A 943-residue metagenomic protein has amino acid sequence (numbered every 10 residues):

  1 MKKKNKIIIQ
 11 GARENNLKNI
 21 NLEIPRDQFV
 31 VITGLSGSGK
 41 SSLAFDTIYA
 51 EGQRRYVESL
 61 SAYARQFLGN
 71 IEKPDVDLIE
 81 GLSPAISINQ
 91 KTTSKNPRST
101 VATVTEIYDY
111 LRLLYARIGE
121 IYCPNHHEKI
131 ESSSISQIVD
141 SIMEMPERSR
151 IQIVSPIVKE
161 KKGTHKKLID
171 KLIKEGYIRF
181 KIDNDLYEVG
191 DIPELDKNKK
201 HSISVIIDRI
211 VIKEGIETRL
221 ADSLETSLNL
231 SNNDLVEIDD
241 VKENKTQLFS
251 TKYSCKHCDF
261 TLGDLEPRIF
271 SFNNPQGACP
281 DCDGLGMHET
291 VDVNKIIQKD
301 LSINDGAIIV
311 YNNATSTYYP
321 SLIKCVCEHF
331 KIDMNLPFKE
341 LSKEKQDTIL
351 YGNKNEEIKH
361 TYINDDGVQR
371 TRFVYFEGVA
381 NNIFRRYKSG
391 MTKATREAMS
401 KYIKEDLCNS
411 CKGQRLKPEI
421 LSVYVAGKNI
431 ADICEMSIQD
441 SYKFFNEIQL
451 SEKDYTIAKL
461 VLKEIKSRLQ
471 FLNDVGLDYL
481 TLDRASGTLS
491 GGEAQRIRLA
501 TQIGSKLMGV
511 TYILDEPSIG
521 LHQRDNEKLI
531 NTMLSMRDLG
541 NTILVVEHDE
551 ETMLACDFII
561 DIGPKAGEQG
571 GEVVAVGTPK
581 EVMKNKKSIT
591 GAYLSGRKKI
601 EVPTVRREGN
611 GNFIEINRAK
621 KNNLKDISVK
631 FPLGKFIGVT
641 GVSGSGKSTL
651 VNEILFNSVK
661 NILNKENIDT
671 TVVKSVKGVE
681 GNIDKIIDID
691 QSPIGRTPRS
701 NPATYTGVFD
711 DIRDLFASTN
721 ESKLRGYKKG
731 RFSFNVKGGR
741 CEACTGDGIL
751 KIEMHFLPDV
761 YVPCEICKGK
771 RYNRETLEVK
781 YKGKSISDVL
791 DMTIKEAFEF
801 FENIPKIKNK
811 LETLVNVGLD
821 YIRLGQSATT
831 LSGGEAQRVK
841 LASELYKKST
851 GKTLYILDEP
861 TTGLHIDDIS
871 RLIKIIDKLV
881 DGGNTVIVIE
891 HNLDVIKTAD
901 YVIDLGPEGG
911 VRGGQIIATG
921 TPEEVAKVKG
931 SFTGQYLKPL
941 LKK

Functional and structural regions predicted by a protein language model:
M1-K943: Conserved phosphate-binding elements of NTP-dependent enzyme cores
